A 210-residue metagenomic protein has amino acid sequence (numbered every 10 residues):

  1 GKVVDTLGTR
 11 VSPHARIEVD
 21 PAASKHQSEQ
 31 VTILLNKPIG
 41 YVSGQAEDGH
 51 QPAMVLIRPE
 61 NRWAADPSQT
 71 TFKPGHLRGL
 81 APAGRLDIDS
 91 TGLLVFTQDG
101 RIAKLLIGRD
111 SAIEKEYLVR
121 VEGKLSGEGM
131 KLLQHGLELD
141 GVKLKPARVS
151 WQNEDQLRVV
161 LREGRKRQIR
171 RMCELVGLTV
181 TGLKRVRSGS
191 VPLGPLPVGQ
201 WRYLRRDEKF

Functional and structural regions predicted by a protein language model:
G1-F210: Basic, flexible Lys/Arg- and Gly-enriched helix-loop patches that mediate nucleic-acid binding at interfaces with rRNA
